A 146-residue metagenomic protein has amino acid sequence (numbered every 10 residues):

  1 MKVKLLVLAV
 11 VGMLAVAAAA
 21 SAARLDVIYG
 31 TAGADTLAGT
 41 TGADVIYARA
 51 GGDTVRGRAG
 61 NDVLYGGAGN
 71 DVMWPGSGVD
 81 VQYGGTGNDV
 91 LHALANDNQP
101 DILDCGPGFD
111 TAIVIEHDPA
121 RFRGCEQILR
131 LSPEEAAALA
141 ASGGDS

Functional and structural regions predicted by a protein language model:
M1-V7: Bacterial N-terminal signal peptides that target proteins for export
L8-A15: Bacterial N-terminal signal peptides
A17-A19: N-terminal signal peptide c-region/cleavage motif recognized by signal peptidases
A22-R58: N-terminal segments that cap or nucleate solenoid repeat domains
G30, G39, A48, G57 (+6 more regions): Glycine-centered beta-turn/loop sites at beta-strand termini
L94-A136: Leucine-rich solenoid repeat scaffolds
A138-S146: Composition-driven, intrinsically disordered low-complexity tracts enriched in small residues
